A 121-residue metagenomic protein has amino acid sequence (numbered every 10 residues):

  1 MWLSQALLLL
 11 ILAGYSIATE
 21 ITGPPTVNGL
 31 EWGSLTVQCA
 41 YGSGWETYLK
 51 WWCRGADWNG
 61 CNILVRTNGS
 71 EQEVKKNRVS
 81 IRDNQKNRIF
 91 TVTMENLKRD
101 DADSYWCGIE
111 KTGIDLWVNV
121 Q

Functional and structural regions predicted by a protein language model:
M1-P25: N-terminal Sec-dependent signal peptide, specifically the hydrophobic helical h-region
P25-T26, T93: Short, conserved secondary-structure segments in the cores of folded domains
V27-G33: Short, solvent-exposed loop/linker segments at the N-terminal edge of repeated beta-sheet extracellular domains
S34-T36, I89, W117-N119: Intrinsic-disorder/low-complexity, polar/charged segments enriched in Ser/Thr/Lys/Arg/Asp/Glu/Gln
V37-C39, W52-C53, Y105-G108: Core motif of extracellular immunoglobulin-like domains
G42-R78: N-terminal V-set
N77-R99: Extracellular beta-strand/loop-rich beta-sandwich domains predominantly from IgSF
E95-D100, S104-Q121: Extracellular/luminal immunoglobulin-like beta-sandwich modules
